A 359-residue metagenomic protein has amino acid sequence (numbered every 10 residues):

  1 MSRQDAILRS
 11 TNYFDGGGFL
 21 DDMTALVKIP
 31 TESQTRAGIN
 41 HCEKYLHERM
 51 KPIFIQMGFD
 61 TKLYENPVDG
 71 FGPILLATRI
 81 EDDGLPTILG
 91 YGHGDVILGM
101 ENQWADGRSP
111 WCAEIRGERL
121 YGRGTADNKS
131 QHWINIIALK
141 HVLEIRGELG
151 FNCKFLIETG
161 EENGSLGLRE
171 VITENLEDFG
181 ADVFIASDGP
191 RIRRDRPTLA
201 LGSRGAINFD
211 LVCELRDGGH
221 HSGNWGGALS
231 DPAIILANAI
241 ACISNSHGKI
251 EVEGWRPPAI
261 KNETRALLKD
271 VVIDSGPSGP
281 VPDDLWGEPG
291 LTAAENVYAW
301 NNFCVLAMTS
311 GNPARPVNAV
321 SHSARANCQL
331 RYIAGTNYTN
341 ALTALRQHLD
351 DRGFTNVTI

Functional and structural regions predicted by a protein language model:
M1-D5, R191-R194, N208-I359: Metal-dependent amide/peptide-bond hydrolase catalytic core, centered on the "pita-bread" metallohydrolase fold
S2-E101, S323, L342: N-terminal helical capping/dimerization or prosegment-like subdomains of hydrolases acting on amide or phosphate bonds
F14-D15, W104-A105, G147-E148, A200-A206 (+2 more regions): Short glycine/proline-enriched loop/turn "hinge" motifs that connect secondary-structure elements and lie
F14-G17, G58, L143, F179 (+2 more regions): Structural signal for hydrophobic packing residues in well-ordered secondary-structure cores of soluble enzyme domains
L85-K154: Active-site metal-coordination/substrate-binding segment of hydrolases, especially metallo-dependent peptidases
K129-R146, N163-I172, S230-C242: Active-site-proximal alpha-helical scaffold in enzymes
G147-S230: Histidine/acidic-residue-rich, glycine-tolerant segments that coordinate divalent metal ions
